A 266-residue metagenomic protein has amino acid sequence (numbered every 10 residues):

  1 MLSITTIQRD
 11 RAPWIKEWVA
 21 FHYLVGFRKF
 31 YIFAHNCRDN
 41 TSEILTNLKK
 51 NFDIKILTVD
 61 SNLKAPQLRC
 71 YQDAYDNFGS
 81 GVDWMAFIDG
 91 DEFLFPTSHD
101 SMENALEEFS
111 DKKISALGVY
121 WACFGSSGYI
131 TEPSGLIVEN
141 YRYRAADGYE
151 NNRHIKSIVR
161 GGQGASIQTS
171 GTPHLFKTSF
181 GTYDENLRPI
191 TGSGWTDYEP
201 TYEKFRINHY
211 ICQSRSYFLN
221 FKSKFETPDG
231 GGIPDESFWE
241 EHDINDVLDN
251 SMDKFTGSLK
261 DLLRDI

Functional and structural regions predicted by a protein language model:
M1-A20: N-proximal low-complexity "stem/linker" segments adjacent to membrane-targeting elements
A20-R28: Short, acidic, metal-binding catalytic loop of nucleotide-sugar glycosyltransferases
F27, L57-L63, L94: The substrate-binding groove and active-site-proximal loops of carbohydrate-active enzymes, especially glycoside
R28, D83, S115: Short acidic/polar active-site loop segments enriched in Thr and Asp
A34-L48, S61-K64: A conserved acidic beta->alpha catalytic loop
Q67-R69, P96-I266: Catalytic-site signature of metal-activated, phosphate-bearing donor transferases, centered on the GT-A/GT-A-like
R69-W84: Active-site nucleotide-sugar/metal-binding loop of Leloir-type enzymes
V82-F95: Short beta-strand-to-loop acidic/aromatic patch adjacent to the donor-nucleotide binding site
